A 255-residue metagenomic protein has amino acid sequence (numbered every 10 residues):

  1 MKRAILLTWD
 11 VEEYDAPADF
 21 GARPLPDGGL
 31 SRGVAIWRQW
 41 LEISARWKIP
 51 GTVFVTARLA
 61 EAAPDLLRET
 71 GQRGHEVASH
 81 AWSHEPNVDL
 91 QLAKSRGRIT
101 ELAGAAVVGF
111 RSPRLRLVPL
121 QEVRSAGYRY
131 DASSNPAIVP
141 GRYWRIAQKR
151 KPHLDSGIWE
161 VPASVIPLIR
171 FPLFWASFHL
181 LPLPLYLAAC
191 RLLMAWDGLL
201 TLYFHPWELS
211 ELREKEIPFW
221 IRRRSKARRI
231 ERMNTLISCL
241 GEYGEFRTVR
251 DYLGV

Functional and structural regions predicted by a protein language model:
M1-P162, I166-L168, L185-V255: Catalytic alpha-helical scaffold of carbohydrate-active enzymes acting on polysaccharides/glycoconjugates
F171-P184: Binuclear metal-dependent hydrolase catalytic cores centered on His/Asp/Glu-rich metal-binding motifs
